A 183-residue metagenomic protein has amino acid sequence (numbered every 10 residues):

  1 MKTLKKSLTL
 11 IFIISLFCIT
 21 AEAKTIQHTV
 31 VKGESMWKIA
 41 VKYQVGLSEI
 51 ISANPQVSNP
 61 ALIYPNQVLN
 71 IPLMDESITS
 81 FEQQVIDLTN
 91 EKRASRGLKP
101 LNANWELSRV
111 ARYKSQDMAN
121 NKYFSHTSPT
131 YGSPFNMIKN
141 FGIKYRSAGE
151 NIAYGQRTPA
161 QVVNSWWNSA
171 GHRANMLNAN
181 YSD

Functional and structural regions predicted by a protein language model:
M1-K24: Sec-dependent N-terminal signal peptides of Gram-positive bacterial secreted proteins and lipoproteins
I26-T29, K38-S77: Extracellular LysM carbohydrate-binding repeats and other cell-envelope/extracellular binding modules
H28, H126, H172: Histidine-centered active-site/metal-ligand motif
I51-Y64, L98-L107, S125: Short acidic, glycine/serine/threonine-rich helix-capping segments at coil-helix boundaries
I78-A119: A short alpha-helix/helix-coil micro-patch that ends at or immediately precedes a cysteine
V110-R157: Short, surface-exposed glycine/acidic/tryptophan-bearing loops
E150-D183: Disulfide-stabilized extracellular recognition modules
